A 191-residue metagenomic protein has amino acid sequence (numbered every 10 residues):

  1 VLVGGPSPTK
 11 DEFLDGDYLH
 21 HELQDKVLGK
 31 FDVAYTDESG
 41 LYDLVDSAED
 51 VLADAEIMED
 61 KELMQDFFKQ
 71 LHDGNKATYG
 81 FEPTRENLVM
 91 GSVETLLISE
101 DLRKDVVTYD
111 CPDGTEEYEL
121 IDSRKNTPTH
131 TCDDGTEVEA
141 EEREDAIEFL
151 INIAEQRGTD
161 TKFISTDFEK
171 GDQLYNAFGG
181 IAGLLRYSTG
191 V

Functional and structural regions predicted by a protein language model:
V1-V191: Terminal alpha-helical anchor/extension segments at protein ends
